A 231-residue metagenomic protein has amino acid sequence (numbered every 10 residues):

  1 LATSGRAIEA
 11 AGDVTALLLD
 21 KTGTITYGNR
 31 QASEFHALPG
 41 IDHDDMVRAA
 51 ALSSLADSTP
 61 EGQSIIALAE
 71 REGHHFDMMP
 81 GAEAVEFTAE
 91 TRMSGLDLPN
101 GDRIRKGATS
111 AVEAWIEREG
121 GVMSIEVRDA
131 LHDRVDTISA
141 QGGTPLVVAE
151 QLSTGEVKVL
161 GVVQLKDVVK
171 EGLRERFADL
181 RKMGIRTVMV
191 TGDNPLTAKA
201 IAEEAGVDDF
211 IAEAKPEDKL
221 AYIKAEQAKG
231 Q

Functional and structural regions predicted by a protein language model:
L1-A2, I8, G12-V14, N100 (+2 more regions): Conserved ATP-binding TGD loop and adjacent catalytic N/P-domain core of P-type ATPases
A16-L160, L165, N194-E203: Cytosolic catalytic regions of ATP/NTP-dependent phosphoryl-transfer enzymes
